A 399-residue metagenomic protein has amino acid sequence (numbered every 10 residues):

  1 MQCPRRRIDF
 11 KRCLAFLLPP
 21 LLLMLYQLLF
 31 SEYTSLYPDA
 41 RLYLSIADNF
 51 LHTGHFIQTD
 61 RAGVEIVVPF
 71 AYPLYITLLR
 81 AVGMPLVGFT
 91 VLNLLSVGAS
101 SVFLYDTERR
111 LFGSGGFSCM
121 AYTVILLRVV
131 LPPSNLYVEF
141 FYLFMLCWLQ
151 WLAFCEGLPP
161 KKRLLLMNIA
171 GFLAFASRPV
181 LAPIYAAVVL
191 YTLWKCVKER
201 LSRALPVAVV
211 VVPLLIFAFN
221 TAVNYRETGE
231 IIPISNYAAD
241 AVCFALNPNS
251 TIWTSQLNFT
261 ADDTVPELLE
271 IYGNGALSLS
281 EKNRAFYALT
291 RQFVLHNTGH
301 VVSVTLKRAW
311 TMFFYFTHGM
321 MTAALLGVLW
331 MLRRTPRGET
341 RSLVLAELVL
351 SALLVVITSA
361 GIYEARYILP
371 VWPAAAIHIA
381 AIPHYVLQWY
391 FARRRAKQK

Functional and structural regions predicted by a protein language model:
F10-F16, G88, S101-R128, F140-F144 (+2 more regions): Transmembrane-helix signature of polytopic, membrane-embedded enzymes that assemble or transfer cell-envelope glycans
P38, V67, G88-S96, V129-A153 (+2 more regions): Multi-pass, polyprenyl lipid-linked donor-dependent membrane glycosyltransferases
D39-F50, A62-M84, P370: Short hydrophobic/aromatic helix or loop-helix immediately within or flanking a transmembrane segment in polytopic
V67-V68, Y72, I76-G83, F89-F103 (+4 more regions): Transmembrane alpha-helices of multi-pass, membrane-embedded glycan-processing enzymes that use lipid-linked
S100-L104, V189, L193, W310 (+1 more regions): Hydrophobic, aromatic-rich transmembrane alpha-helices and their immediate juxtamembrane boundary segments
R109-F112, M145-L166, A174, W194 (+1 more regions): Membrane-interface transmembrane helices that cradle and orient dolichyl/undecaprenyl
R163-P179, V189, V212-L215: Membrane-interface alpha helices of multi-pass inner-membrane proteins
Y225-W310: Membrane-proximal stem/loop segments at transmembrane-domain junctions that anchor or position
